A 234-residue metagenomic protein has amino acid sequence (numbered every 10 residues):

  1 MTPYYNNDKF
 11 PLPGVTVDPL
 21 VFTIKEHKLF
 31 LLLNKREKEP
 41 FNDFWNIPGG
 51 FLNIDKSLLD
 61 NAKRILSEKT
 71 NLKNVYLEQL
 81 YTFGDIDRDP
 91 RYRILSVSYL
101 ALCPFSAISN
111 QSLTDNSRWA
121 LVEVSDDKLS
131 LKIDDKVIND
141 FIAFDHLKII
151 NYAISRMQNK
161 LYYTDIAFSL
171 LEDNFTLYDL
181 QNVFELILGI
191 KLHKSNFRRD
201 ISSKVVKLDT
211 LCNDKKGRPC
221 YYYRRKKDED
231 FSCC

Functional and structural regions predicted by a protein language model:
M1-Y5: Short Pro/Gly-enriched beta-strand edge/turn motifs at strand-loop
N7-W45: N-terminal strand-loop-strand
P13-V15, L59-K63, S67-D127, Q158-A167 (+1 more regions): Active-site segment of metal-dependent pyrophosphate-handling enzymes, primarily the Nudix hydrolase catalytic core
F22, L102-P104, K226: Solvent-exposed residues in well-ordered beta-strands and their adjoining turns, especially edge/terminal strands
L32, P40, I47-L58, A62-K63 (+1 more regions): Active-site-proximal cofactor/substrate-binding loop regions of enzyme domains
N110-L161, L170-Y178, V183, N196-S202: NUDIX/MutT-family hydrolases
I187-D209: Charge-enriched amphipathic alpha-helical scaffolds
V205-C234: Long, intrinsically disordered, low-complexity Ser/Thr/Pro-rich regulatory/activation regions of nuclear proteins
